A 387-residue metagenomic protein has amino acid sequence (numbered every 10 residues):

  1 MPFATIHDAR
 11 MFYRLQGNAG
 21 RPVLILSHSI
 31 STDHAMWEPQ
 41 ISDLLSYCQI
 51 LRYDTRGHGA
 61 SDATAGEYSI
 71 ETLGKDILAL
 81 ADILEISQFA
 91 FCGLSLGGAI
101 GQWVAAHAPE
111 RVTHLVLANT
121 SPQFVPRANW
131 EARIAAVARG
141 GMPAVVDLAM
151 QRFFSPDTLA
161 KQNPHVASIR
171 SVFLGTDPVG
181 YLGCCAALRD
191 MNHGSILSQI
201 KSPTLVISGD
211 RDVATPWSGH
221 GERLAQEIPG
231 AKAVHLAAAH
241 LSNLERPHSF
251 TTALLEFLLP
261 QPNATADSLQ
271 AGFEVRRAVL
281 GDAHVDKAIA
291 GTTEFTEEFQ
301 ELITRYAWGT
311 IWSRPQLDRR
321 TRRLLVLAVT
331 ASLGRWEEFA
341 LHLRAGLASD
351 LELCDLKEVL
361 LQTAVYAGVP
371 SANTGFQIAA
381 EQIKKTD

Functional and structural regions predicted by a protein language model:
A9-A63: Conserved HGGG/HGGXW glycine-rich cap/lid loop of the alpha/beta-hydrolase fold
E38-L45, L51-C92, L96, T252-L255: Active-site loop/oxyanion-hole signature of alpha/beta-hydrolase fold enzymes
A99-H107, V112-G141: Flexible "cap/lid" loop of the alpha/beta hydrolase fold
V125-A128, G140-Q199, I289: Conserved alpha/beta-hydrolase catalytic His-Asp/Glu region
D147, N263-R320, A348, A372-D387: Acidic, glycine/proline-rich low-complexity segments that act as flexible tails and inter-domain linkers
I200, V206-S208, D212: Short beta-strand/loop motif that positions the catalytic acidic residue of the alpha/beta-hydrolase fold
S202, W217-A225: Short alpha-helix in the alpha/beta-hydrolase fold that links the catalytic acid
A231-A264: Catalytic active-site module of serine/aspartate enzymes centered on a nucleophile-bearing elbow/loop
